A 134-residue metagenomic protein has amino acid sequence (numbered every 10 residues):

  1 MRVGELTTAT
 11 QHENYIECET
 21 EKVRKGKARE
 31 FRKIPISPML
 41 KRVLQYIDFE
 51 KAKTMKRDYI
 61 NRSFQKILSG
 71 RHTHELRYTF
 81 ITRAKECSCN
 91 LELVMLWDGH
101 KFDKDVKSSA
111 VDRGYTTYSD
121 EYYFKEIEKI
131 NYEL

Functional and structural regions predicted by a protein language model:
M1-V43, D105-K107: Conserved tyrosine-mediated DNA breakage-rejoining catalytic core shared by Y-recombinases
E5, E75-F102: C-terminal catalytic core of tyrosine-transesterase DNA break-rejoin enzymes
T8, R62, R83, L96 (+1 more regions): DNA-binding alpha-helical recognition surfaces that contact promoter or target DNA
H12-Y15, F49, N90, F102-D103 (+2 more regions): Residue-level marker of structural boundaries
K22, D98-Y132: Catalytic-site neighborhood detector that most strongly recognizes the C-terminal catalytic loop/helix of tyrosine
P35-G70, H74, F80, E92: Active-site/catalytic core of tyrosine-dependent DNA strand-transfer enzymes
